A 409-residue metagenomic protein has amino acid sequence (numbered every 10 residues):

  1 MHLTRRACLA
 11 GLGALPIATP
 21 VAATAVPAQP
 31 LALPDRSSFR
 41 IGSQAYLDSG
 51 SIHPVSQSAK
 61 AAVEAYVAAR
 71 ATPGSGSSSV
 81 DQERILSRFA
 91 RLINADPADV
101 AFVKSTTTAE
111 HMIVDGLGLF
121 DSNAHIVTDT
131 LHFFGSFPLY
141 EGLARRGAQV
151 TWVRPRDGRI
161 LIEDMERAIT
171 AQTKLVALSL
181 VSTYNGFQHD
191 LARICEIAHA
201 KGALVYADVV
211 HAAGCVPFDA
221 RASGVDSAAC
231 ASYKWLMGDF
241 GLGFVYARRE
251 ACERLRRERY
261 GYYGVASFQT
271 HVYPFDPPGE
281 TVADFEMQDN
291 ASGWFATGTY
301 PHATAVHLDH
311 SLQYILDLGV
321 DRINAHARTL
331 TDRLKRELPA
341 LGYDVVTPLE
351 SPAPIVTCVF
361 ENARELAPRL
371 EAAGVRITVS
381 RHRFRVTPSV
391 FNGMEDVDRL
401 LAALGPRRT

Functional and structural regions predicted by a protein language model:
M1-L3: N-terminal secretory signal peptides
R6: Residues within the helices of the helix-turn-helix
L9-T409: Pyridoxal 5′-phosphate
